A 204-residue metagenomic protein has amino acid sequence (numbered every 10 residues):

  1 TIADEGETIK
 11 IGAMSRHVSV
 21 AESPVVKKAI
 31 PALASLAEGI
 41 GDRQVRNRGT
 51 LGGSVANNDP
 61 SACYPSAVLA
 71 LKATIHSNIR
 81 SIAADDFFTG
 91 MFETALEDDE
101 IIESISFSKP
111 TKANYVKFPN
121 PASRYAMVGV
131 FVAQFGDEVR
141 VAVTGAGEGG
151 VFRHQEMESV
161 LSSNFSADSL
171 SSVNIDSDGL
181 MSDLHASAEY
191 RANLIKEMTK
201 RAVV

Functional and structural regions predicted by a protein language model:
T1-V204: C-terminal structural segment of proteins
